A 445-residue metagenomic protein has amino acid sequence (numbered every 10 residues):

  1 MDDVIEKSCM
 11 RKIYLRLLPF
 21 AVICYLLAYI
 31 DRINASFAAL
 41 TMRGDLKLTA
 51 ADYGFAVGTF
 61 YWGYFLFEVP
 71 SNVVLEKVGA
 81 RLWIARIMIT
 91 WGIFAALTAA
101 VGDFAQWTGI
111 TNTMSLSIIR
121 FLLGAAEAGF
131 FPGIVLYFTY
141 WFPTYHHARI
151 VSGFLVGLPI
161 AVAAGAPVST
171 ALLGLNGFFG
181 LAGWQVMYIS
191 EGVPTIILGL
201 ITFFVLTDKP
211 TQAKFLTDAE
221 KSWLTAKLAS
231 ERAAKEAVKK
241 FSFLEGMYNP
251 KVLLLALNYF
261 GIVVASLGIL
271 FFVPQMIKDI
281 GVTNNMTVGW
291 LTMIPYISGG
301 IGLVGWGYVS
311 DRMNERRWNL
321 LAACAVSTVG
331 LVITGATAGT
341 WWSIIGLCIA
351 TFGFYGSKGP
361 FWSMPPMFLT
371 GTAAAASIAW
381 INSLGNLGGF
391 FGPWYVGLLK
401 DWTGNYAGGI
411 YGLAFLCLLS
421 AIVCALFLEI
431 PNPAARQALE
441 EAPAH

Functional and structural regions predicted by a protein language model:
R16-A50, G165-S169, I269-P274, G392: Extracytoplasmic
A35-F37, L244-W306, K358, W362 (+1 more regions): Extracytoplasmic gate region of multi-pass secondary transporters
F67-A80, G302-E315: Helix-to-loop junctions at the C-terminal end of transmembrane segments in multipass secondary transporters
I84, L116, N319-L320: Primarily marks hydrophobic transmembrane alpha-helices of the MFS/SLC 12-helix fold
I89-G109, A325-A338: C-terminal ends and interior cores of transmembrane alpha-helices in multi-pass membrane transporters/permeases
I119-V156: Cytoplasmic helix-loop-helix junction between adjacent transmembrane helices in 12-TM secondary transporters
A148-L173, P194-T195, N382-G392: Glycine-rich segments within core transmembrane alpha-helices of 12-TM secondary carriers
N314-M364: C-terminal transmembrane helical hairpin of 12-TM major facilitator-type secondary transporters
